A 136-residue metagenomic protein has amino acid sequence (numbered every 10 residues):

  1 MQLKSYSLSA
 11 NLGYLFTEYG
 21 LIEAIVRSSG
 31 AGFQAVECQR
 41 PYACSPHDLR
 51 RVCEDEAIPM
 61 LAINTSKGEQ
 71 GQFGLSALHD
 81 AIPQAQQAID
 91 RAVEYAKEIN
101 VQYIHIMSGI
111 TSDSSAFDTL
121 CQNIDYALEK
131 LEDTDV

Functional and structural regions predicted by a protein language model:
M1-G20: Boundary/entry segment of secreted carbohydrate-active catalytic domains
L3, E23-V36, R50, D55 (+1 more regions): Acidic/histidine-rich catalytic cores of soluble enzymes
Y6-L12, V36-C38, I58-T65, I104-I106: Hydrophobic faces of well-ordered beta-strands that scaffold small-molecule active sites in alpha/beta enzyme cores
L15-G20, E37-D48, T111-S115: Acidic-and-aromatic substrate-binding clefts and catalytic sites of carbohydrate-active enzymes
G30-F33, I58, E98-V101: A structural motif
P46-N64: Aromatic-lined substrate-binding rim segments of carbohydrate-active enzymes
D55, L75-V136: Active-site acidic/histidine proton-transfer and metal-coordination neighborhood in alpha/beta enzyme cores
S66-F73, T111: Conserved radical SAM core fold
